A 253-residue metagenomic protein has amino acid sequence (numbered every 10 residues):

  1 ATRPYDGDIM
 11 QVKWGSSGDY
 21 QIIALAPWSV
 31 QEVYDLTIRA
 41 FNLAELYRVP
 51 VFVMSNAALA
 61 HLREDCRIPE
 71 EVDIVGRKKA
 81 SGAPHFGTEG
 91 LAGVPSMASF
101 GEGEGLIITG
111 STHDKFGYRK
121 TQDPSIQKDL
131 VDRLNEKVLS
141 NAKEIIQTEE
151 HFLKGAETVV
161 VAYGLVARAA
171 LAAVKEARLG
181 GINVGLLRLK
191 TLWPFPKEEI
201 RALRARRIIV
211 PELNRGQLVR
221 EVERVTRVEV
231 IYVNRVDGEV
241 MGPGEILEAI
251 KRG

Functional and structural regions predicted by a protein language model:
A1-Y5, D35-I38, L62-P69, D73 (+2 more regions): Short acidic, glycine/serine/threonine-rich loops at helix termini
A1-Y5, I126-I146, V161-A167, L189-P194: A general structural motif
R3-A57, P69: Conserved thiamine diphosphate
I38-L43, I68-E71, A172-N183, R201-A205 (+1 more regions): Short, solvent-exposed amphipathic alpha-helical segments in soluble enzyme and RNA/protein-processing domains
V51-E149: Conformationally flexible catalytic loops at phosphate/diphosphate-handling active centers
E144-I182, L187, F195-E198: Redox- and metal-dependent alpha/beta enzyme cores, enriched for Fe-S-associated oxidoreductases and cofactor-handling
V210-G253: Peripheral docking tails and interdomain loops at the edges of cofactor- or intermediate-handling domains
